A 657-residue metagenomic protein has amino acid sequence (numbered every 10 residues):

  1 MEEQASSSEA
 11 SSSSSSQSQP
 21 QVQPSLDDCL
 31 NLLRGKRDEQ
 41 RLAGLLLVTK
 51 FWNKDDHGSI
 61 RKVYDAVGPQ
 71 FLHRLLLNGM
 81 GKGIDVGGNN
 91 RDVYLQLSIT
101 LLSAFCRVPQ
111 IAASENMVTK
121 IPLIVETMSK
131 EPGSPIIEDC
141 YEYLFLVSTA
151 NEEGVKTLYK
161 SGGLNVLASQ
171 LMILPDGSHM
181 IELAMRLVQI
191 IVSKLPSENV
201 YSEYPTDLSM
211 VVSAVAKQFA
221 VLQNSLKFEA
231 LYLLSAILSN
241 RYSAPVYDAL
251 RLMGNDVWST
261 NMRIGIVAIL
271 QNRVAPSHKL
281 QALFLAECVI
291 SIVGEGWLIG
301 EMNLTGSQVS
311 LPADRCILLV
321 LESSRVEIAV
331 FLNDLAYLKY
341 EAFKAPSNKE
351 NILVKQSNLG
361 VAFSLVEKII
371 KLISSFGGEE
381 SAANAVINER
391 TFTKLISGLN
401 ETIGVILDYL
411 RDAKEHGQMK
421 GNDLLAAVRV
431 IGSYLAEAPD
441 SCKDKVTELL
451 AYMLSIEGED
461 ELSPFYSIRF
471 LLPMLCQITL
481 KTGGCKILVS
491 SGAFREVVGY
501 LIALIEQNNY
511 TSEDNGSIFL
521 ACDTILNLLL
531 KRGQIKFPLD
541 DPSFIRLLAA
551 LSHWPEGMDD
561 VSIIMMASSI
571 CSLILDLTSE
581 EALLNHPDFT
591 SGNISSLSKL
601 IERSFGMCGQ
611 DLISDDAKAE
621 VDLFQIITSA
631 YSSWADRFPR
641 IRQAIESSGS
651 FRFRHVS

Functional and structural regions predicted by a protein language model:
E2-S169, I173-V212, F219-Y232, S239-T260 (+16 more regions): Elongated alpha-helical scaffolds that mediate protein-protein interactions in large eukaryotic proteins, primarily
E3-S7, D92, G300-E301, S307-L410: Acidic, serine/threonine- and proline-enriched intrinsically disordered linkers and terminal tails in large eukaryotic
L46, T100, E142, R186 (+8 more regions): Generic structural signal for well-ordered, non-membrane alpha-helices
G265-A268: Blade-edge beta-strand/turn elements of extracellular beta-propeller and related beta-sheet repeat scaffolds
D423-L424, V428-S433: LRR N-terminal entry segment and analogous cap-like coil->beta motifs
S569, L573-D576, L623-I626: Oxyanion-binding "anion nests"
